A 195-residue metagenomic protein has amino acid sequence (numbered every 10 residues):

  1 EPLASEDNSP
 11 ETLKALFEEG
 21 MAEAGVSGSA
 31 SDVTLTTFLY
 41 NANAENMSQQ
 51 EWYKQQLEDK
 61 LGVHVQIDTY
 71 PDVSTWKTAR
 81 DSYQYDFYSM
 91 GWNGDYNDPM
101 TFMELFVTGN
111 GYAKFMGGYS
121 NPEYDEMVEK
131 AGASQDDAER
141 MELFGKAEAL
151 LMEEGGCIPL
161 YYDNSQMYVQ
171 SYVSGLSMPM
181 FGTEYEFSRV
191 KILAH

Functional and structural regions predicted by a protein language model:
E1, S5, S9, Q49 (+1 more regions): Periplasmic-binding protein-like
E1-E11, A22-V33, T78-Y83, E104-A133 (+1 more regions): Short, solvent-exposed loop/beta-turn-alpha elements that line the ligand-binding surface or hinge of extracytoplasmic
L3-L13, E19-G94, S165: Ligand/substrate-recognition segments at binding pockets and active sites
P10-E18, M47-K54, V73, K77 (+6 more regions): Extracytoplasmic/secreted envelope proteins and their assembly/folding machinery, especially bacterial periplasmic
S27, A138, E154-Y161: Short, polar/charged, Gly/Pro-enriched helix-capping and turn/loop motifs at alpha-helix termini and inter-helix linkers
V33-A44, Q135-E153: Alpha-helical secondary-structure segments
E51-D59, V65-Q66, E123, E129-G145 (+1 more regions): Conserved C-terminal helix/tail region of periplasmic/extracytoplasmic solute-binding proteins
Y96-P99, V169: Short catalytic/ligand-binding loop motif for oxyanion handling, primarily in non-cytosolic enzymes, centered on
